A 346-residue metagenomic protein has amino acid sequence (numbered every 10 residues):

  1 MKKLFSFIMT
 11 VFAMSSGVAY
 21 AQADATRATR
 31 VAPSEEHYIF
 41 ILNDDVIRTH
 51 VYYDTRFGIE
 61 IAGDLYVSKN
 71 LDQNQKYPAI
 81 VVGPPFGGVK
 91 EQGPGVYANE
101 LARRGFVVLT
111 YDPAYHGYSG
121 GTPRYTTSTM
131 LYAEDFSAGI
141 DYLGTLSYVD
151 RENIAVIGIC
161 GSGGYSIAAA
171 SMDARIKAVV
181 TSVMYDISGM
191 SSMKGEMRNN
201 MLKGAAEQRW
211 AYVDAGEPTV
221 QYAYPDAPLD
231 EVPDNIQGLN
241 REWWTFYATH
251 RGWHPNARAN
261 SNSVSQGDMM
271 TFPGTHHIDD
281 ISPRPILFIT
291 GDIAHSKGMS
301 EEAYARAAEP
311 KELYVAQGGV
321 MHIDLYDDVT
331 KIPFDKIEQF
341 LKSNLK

Functional and structural regions predicted by a protein language model:
R27-Q75: N-terminal cap/lid segment of alpha/beta-hydrolase-fold proteins
N74-P85: Short beta-strand element of the alpha/beta-hydrolase
G87-N99, P113: The serine-hydrolase catalytic nucleophile loop
E100-G120: Conserved alpha/beta-hydrolase
T126-S147: Alpha/beta-hydrolase active-site loop
I167-T245: Alpha/beta-hydrolase-fold enzymes
I281, F288-T290: Short beta-strand/loop motif that positions the catalytic acidic residue of the alpha/beta-hydrolase fold
G319-K331: Catalytic histidine-centered segment of alpha/beta-hydrolase-like enzymes
